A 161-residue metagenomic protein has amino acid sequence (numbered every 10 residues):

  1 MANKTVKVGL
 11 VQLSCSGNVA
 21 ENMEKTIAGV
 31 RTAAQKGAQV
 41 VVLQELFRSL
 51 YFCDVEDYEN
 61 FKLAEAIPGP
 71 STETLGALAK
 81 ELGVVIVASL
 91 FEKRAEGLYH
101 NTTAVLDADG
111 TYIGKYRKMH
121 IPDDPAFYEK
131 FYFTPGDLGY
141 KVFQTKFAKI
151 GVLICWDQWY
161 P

Functional and structural regions predicted by a protein language model:
A2-S14: Short beta-strand segments enriched in small/hydrophobic residues
G9-V11, V41, G151-L153: Hydrophobic positions in the central parallel beta-sheet of the AAA+
V11-G17, D57-L63, F147-I150: Short, basic, glycine/proline-bearing loop/turn elements
Q12-S14, Q44, R117: Residue-level recognition of beta-strand->loop/alpha-helix junctions
C15, R48, Y160: Short, glycine/acidic-enriched loop or turn micro-motifs at the edges of active sites
V19, A28-A108, K115: Cys-nucleophile CN-hydrolase/nitrilase-fold catalytic domain and related Cys-dependent amidase chemistry that acts on
E65, A77, R94-P161: Active-site catalytic loop in hydrolytic enzyme cores
